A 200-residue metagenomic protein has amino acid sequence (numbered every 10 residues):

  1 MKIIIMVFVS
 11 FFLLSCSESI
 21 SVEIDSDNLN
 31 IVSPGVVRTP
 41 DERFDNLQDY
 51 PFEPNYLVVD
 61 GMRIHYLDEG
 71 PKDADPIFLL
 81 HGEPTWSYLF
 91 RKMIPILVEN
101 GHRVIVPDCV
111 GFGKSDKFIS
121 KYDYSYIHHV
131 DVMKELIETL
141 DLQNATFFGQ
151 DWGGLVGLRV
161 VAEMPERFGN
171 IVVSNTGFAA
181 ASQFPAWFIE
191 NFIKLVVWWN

Functional and structural regions predicted by a protein language model:
M1-V7: Sec-dependent signal peptide recognition, specifically the positively charged N-region followed immediately by
L14-S15: C-terminal motif of bacterial Sec signal peptides marking the signal peptidase cleavage site
V22-E53, M62-I64, E69-P76, L89 (+4 more regions): Flexible "cap/lid" subdomain of the alpha/beta-hydrolase fold that forms the substrate-access gate
F44, I94-P95: Short amphipathic alpha-helical segments and helix-helix/interface helices
F78-G82: The conserved beta1-alpha1 loop
E83-I94: The serine-hydrolase catalytic nucleophile loop
